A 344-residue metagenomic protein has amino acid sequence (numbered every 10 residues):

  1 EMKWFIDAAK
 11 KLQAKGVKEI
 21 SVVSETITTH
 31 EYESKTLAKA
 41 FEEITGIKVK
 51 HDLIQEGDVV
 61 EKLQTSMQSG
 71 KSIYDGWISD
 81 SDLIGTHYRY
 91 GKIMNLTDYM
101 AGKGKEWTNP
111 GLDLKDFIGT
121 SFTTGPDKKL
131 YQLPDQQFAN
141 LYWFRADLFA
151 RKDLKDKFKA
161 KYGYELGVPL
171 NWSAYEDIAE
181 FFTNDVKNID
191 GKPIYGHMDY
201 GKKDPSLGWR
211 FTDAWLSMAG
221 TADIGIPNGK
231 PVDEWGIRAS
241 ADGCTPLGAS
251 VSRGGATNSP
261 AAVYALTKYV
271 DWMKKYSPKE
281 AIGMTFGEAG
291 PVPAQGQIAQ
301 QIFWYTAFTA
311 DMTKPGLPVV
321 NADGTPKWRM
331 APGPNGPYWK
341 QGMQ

Functional and structural regions predicted by a protein language model:
E1-K15, S81-L141, R329-P332, Q341-G342: Hinge/lid segment of periplasmic solute-binding proteins
E1-V22, E42-E43, P126-K129, F181-I194: Immediate post-signal peptide segment of exported/extracytoplasmic ligand-binding proteins
F5-K11, T28-G46, W143, D147: Short, polar/charged alpha-helical segment
K15, T36-D116, R151-D153, K157-K159 (+3 more regions): Extracytoplasmic "Venus flytrap"/periplasmic binding protein-like
E19, E43-Q55, S69-I73, K157-G167 (+4 more regions): A local structural motif
I54-K62, L170-A174, E280-Q295: Short helix-initiation/N-cap motifs at beta->coil->alpha
T124, K274-S277, G296-I298, L317-Q344: Extracytoplasmic/periplasmic substrate-recognition and gating elements
A174-T183, S217-G283, R329-Y338: Glycine-centered hinge/linker elements that transmit conformational signals in sensory and ligand-binding systems
